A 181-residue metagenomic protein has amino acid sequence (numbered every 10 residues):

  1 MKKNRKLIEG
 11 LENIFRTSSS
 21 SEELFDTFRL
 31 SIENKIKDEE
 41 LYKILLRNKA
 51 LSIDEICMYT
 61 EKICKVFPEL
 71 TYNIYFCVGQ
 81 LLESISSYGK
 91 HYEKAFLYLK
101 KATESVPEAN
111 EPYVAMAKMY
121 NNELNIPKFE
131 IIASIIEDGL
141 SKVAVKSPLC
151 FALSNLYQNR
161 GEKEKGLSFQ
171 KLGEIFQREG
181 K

Functional and structural regions predicted by a protein language model:
M1-I36, L51-C64: Long, contiguous interaction/recruitment modules in multidomain scaffold/adaptor proteins
K2-E9, R29-R47, P68-S84, P107-N122 (+1 more regions): Amphipathic alpha-helical repeat scaffolds of TPR domains
I14-E22, R47-M58, Y88-A95, L124-I131: Helix-turn-helix repeat elements of alpha-solenoid scaffolds
F25-F28, T60, Y92, L99 (+2 more regions): Inward-facing hydrophobic residues that define packing positions of alpha-helical scaffold repeats
Y72-Y75, G79-A102: Helix-adjacent hinge/juxtasegments
F96-E104, A133-A144, S154-G180: TPR/TPR-like (Sel1-like) alpha-helical repeat modules
